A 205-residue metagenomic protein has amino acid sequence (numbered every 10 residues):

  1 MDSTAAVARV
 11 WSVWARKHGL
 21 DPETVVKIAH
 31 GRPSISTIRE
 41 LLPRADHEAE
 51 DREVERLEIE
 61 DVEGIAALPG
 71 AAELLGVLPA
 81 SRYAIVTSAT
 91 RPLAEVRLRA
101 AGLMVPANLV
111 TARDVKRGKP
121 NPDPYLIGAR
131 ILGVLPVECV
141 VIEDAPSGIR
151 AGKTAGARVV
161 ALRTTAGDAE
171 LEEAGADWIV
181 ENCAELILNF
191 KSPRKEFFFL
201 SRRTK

Functional and structural regions predicted by a protein language model:
M1, I85-T87, A161: Hydrophobic residues in well-ordered beta-strands that form the structural core
M1-P79, T90-E95, L103-M104: N-terminal helical cap/lid subdomain that shapes the substrate entry/recognition surface in HAD-like hydrolases
A5, V26-K27, I85, A157 (+1 more regions): A general, composition-driven signal for non-globular sequence regions
A67, V86, R117: Residue-level marker of regulatory loop/turn positions in helix-turn-helix DNA-binding domains and in histidine
G76, R82, R91-K205: Asp-based, Mg2+/Mn2+-dependent phosphohydrolase catalytic module
